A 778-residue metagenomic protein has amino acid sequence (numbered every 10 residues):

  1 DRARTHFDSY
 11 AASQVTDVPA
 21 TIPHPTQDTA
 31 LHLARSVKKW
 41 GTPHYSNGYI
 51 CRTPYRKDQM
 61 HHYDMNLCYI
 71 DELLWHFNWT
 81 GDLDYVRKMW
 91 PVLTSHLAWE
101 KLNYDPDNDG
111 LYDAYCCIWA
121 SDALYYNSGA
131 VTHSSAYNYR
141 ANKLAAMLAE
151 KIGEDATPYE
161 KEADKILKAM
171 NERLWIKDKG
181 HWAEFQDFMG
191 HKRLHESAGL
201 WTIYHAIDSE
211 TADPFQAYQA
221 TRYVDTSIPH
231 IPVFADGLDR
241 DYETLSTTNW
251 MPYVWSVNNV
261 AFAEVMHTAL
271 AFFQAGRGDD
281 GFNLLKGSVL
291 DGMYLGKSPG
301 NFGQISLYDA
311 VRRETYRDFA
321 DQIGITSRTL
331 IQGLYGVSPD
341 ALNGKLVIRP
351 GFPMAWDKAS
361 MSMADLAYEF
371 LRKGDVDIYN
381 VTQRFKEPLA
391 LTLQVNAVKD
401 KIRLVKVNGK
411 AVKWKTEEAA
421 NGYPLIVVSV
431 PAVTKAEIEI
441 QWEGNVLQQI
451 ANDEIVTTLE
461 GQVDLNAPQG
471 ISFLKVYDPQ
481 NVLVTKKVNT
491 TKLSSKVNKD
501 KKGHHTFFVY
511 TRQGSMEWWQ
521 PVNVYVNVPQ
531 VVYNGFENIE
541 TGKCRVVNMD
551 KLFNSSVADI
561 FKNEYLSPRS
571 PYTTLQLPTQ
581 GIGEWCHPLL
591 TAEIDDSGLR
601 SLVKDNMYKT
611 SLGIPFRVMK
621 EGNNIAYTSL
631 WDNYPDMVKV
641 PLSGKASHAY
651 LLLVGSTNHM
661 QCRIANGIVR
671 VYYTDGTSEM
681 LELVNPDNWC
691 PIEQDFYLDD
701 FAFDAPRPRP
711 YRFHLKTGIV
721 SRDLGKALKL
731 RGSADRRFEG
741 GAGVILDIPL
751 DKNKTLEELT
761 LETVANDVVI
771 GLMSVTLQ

Functional and structural regions predicted by a protein language model:
D1-H6, Q462-Q520: Conserved, compact domain cores that house catalytic/ligand-binding motifs in diverse enzymes and effector modules
D1-V15, R87, P91-A98, Y125 (+4 more regions): Active-site core of glycosidic bond-cleaving carbohydrate-active enzymes
L33-Q59, A114-V131, I305-R313: Acidic/His metal-coordination segments adjacent to aromatic residues that form catalytic metal sites in metalloenzymes
D82, K406-V412, Y477-Q480, T674-D675: Short strand-turn-strand beta-turns centered on an Asx-Gly dipeptide
D109-Y112: Acidic, glycine-anchored loop motifs typical of Ca2+
H267-F473: Non-catalytic C-terminal accessory modules of carbohydrate-active enzymes
V430-T434, K496-H504, N753: Surface-exposed, short loops/turns at beta-strand junctions within beta-sandwich domains
K502-H504, F508-Q778: N-terminal/edge-of-domain interface segments
